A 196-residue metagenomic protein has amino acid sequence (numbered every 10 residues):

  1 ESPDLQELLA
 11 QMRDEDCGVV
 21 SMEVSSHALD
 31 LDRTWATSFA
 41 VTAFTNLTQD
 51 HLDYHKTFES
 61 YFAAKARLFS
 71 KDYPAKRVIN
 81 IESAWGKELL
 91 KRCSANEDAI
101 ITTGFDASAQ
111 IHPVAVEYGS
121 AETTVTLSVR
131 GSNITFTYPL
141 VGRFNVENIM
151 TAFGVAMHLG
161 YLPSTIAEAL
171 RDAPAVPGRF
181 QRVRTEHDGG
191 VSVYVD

Functional and structural regions predicted by a protein language model:
E1-S25: Conserved nucleotide-sensing/catalytic segment adjacent to the nucleotide-binding pocket in NTP-handling enzymes
R13-C17, S21, D30, F39-V193: Acidic, Mg2+-coordinating active-site environments of NTP-dependent enzymes
S26-A36: Switch II of P-loop NTPase G domains
